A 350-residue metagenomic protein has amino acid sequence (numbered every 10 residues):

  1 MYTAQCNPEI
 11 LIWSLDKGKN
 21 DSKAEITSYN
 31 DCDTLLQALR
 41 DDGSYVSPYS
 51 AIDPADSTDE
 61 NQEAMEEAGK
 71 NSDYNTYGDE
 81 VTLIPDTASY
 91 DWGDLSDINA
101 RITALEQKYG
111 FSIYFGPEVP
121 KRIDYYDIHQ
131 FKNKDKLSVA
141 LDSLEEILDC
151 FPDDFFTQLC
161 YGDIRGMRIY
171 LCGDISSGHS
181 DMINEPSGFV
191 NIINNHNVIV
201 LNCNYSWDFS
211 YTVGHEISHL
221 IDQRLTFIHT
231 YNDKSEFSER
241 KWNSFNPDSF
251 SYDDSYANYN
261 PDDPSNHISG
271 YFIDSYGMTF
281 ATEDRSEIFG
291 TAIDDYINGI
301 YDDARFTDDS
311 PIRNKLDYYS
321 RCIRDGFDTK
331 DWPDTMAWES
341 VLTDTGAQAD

Functional and structural regions predicted by a protein language model:
M1-A4: Amphipathic, interaction-prone secondary-structure segments
C6-P8, G18, D31, F151-D154 (+1 more regions): Short, solvent-exposed coil/turn segments at beta-strand boundaries
L11-L15, A24, A292-I297: A short, solvent-exposed beta-edge/loop patch
W13, T27-V139, D248-N266: Non-catalytic architectural context of zinc metalloproteases
S14-N20, E25, N202-S206: Secondary-structure transition/turn motif
K17, A38-Y45, K108-F111, C150 (+4 more regions): Surface-exposed polar/charged interaction patches
S47, D124-N194: Auxiliary, metal-adjacent structural segments of Zn-dependent hydrolase domains
Y161-D350: Active-site-flanking segments in enzyme catalytic domains
